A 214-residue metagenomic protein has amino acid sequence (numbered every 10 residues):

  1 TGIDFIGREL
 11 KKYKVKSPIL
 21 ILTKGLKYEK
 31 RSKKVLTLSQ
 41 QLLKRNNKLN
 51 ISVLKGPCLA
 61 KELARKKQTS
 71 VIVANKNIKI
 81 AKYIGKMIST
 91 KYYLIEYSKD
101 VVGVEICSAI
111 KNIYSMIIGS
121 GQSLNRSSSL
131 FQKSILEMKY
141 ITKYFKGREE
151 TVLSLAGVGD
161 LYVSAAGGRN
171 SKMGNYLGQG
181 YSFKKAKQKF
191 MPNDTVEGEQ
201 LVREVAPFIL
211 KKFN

Functional and structural regions predicted by a protein language model:
T1, I21, S115-M116, S164: Redox-cofactor binding/interface segments in oxidoreductases and associated redox assembly factors
T1-K66, I84: Rossmann-like NAD(P)(H) cofactor-binding subdomain of soluble oxidoreductases
I3, R31, V35-S39, N77 (+8 more regions): Generic structural signal for well-ordered, non-membrane alpha-helical segments in soluble metabolic enzymes
F5-E9, Y13, R45-N50, Q68-T151: Internal alpha-helical scaffold of NAD(P)-dependent oxidoreductase catalytic cores
L26, K55-L59, N77, K99-G103 (+4 more regions): Glycine-rich beta-alpha junction loops
K111, I118-G119, K143-N214: NAD(P)-dependent Rossmann-like dehydrogenase/reductase catalytic/cofactor-binding core
